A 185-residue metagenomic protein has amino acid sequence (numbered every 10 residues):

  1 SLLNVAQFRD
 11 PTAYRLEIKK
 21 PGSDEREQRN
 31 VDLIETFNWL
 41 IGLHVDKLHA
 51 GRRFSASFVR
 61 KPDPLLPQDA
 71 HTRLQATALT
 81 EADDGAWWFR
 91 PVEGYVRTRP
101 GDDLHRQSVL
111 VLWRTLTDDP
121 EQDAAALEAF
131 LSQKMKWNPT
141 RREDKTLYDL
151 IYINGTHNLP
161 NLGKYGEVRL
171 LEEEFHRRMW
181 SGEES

Functional and structural regions predicted by a protein language model:
S1-S185: Accessory, often C-terminal, charged low-complexity segments
